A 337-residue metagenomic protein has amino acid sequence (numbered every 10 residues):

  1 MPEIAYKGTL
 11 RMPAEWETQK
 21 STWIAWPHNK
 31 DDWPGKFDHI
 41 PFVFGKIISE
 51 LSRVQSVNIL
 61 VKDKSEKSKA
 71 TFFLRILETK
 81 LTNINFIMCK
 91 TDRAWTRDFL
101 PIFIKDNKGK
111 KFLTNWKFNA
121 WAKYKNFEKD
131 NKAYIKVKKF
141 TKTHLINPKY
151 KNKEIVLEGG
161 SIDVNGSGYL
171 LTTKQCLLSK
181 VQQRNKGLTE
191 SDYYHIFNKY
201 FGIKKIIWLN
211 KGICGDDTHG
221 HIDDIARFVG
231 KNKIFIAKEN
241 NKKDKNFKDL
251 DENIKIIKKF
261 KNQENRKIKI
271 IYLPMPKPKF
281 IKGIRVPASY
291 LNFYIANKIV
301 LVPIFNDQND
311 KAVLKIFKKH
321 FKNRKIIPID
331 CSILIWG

Functional and structural regions predicted by a protein language model:
M1-G337: The feature marks the mature, well-folded catalytic cores of soluble enzymes
